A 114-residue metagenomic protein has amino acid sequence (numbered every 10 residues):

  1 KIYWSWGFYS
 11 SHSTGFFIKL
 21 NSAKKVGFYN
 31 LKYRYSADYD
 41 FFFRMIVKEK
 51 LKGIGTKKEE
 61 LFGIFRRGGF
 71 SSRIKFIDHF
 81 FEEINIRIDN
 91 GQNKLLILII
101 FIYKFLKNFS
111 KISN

Functional and structural regions predicted by a protein language model:
K1-D78: Conserved nucleotide-sugar donor-binding catalytic segment
I64-N114: Hydrophobic helical membrane-anchoring modules
